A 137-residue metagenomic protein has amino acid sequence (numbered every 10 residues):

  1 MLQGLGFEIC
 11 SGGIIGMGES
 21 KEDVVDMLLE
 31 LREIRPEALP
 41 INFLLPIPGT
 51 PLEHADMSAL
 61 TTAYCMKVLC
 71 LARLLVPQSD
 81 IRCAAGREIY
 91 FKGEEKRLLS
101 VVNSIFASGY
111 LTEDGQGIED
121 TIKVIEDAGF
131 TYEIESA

Functional and structural regions predicted by a protein language model:
M1-S11: Radical SAM/AdoMet-radical enzyme domain recognition
S11-G13, C83: Structural beta-sheet core signal
G13-L28: Active-site glycine- and acidic-residue-rich loops that bind and position anionic ligands or nucleotide-like cofactors
L29-A137: Auxiliary Fe-S-binding modules of radical SAM enzymes
